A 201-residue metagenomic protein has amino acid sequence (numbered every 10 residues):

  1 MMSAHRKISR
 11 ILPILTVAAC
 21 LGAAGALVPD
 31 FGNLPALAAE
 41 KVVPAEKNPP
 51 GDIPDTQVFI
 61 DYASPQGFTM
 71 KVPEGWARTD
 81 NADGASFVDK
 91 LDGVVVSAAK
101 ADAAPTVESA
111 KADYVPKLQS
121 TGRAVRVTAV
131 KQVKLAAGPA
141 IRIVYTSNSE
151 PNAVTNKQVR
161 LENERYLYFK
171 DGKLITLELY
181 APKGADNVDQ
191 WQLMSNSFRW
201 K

Functional and structural regions predicted by a protein language model:
S3-A19: Bacterial N-terminal signal peptides that target proteins for export
A24-P44: Signal peptide processing junction and immediate N-terminal pro/mature segment of secreted/exported proteins
A39-V43, R78-T176, Y180-K183, D189: Conserved polar/disulfide-associated segments of primarily extracytoplasmic proteins
K47-D80: N-terminal "mature-domain start" segment
A63, T69-K71, A77, K131-K134 (+2 more regions): Generic structural detector for well-ordered beta-strands
G67-V72, A98, W191-Q192: Short beta-strand segments and strand-loop junctions that repeat across beta-rich extracellular domains
M194-K201: Extracellular, beta-strand-rich glycan-interacting domains
